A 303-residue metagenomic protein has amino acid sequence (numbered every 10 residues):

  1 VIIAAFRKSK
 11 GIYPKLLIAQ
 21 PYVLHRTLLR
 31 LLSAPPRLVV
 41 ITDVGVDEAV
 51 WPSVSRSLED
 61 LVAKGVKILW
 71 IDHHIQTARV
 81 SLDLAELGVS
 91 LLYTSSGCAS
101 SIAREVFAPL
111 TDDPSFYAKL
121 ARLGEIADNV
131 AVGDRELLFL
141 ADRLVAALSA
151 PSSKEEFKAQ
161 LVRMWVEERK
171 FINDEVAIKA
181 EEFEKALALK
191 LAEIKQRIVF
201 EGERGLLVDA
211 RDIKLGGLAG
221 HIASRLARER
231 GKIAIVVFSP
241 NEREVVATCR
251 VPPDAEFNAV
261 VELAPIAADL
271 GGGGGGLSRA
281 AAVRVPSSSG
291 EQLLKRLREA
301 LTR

Functional and structural regions predicted by a protein language model:
V1-P35: Anionic-ligand anchoring segments at beta-strand to alpha-helix junctions in alpha/beta enzyme folds, i.e., glycine
I3, R7, R37, L69-W70 (+2 more regions): A structured phosphate/pyrophosphate-recognition subdomain
I12, L38-G45, G202-D212: Short, basic, glycine/proline-bearing loop/turn elements
Y13-K15, K67-I68, I233-A234: Hydrophobic anchor at the start of a short beta-strand that flanks the dinucleotide cofactor-binding loop
Y22-L24, G45-V50, I213-L215: Short acidic, S/G/P-rich loop/turn micro-motifs used as interaction or catalytic elements
L28-E48: A structural-propensity feature for long, helix-poor, extended segments
V44-A85: Active-site cofactor/cluster-binding pocket
R135, L206-R303: Glycine-rich, acidic loop segments that terminate in or are immediately followed by a histidine
